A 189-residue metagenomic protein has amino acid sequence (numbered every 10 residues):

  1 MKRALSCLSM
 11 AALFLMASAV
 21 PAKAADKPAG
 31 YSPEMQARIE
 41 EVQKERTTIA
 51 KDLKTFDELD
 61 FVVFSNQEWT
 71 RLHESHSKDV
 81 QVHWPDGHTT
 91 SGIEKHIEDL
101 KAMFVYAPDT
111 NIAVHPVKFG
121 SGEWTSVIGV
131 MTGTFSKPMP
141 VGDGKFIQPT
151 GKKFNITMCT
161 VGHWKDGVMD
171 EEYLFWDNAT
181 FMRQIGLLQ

Functional and structural regions predicted by a protein language model:
M1-S9: Bacterial N-terminal signal peptides that target proteins for export
L8-A11, V20: Serine/proline-rich low-complexity intrinsically disordered segments, especially terminal tails, linkers
F14-L15, Q189: Hydrophobic alpha-helical membrane context
L15-K23: C-terminal segment of classical bacterial N-terminal signal peptides
K23-Q189: C-terminal and inter-domain tail/linker signature
